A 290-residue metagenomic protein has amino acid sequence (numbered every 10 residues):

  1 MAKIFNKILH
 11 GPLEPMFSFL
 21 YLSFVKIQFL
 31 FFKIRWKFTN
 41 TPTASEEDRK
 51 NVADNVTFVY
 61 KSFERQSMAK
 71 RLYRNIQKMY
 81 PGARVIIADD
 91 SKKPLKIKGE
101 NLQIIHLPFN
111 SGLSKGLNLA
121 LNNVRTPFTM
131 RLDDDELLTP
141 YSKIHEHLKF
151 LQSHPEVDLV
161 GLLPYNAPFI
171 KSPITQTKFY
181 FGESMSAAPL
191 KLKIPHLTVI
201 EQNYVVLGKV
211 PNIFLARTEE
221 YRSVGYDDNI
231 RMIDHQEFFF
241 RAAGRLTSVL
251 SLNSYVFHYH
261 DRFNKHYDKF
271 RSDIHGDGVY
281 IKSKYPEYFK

Functional and structural regions predicted by a protein language model:
K7-R74: N-proximal low-complexity "stem/linker" segments adjacent to membrane-targeting elements
R71-A83: Short, acidic, metal-binding catalytic loop of nucleotide-sugar glycosyltransferases
L107-V124: Glycine-rich, basic loop-to-helix element that forms the pyrophosphate-binding segment of sugar-nucleotide handling
T129: Short aromatic/hydrophobic "clamp" motif used to bind/position activated sugar donors
S142-F181: Conserved donor NDP-sugar-binding/catalytic core segment of glycosyltransferases
A167, S251-R271, I281: Active-site donor/metal-binding and catalytic loop motifs of nucleotide-sugar-dependent glycosylation enzymes
L192-A216: A recurrent flexible, glycine/aromatic-enriched loop bordering the glycosyltransferase active site that acts as
M232-F238: Acidic donor-binding loop at a coil-to-helix junction in glycosyltransferase catalytic cores that engages
